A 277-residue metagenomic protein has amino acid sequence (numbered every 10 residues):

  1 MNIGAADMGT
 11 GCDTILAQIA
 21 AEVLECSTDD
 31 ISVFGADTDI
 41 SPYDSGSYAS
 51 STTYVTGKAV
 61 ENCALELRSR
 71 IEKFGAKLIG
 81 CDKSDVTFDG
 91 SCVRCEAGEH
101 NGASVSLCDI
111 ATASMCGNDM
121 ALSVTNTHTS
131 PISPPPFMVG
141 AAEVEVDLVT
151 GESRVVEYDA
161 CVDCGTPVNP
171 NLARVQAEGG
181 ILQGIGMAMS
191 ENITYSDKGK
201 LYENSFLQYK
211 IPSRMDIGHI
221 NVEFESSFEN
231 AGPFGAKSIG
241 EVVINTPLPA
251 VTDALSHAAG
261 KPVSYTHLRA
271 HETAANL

Functional and structural regions predicted by a protein language model:
M1-G4, L255: Structural motif
I3-A5, H128, E272: Short, well-ordered turn and helix-capping elements at secondary-structure junctions
A5-A6, E61: Conserved short loop/turn motifs at secondary-structure junctions
C12-I19: Thiamine diphosphate
I19-R269: C-terminal catalytic domains of large/alpha subunits in multi-subunit enzymes
H267, A274-L277: Single conserved hydrophobic/aromatic residue that forms the stacking wall/gate of nucleotide- or nucleobase-binding
